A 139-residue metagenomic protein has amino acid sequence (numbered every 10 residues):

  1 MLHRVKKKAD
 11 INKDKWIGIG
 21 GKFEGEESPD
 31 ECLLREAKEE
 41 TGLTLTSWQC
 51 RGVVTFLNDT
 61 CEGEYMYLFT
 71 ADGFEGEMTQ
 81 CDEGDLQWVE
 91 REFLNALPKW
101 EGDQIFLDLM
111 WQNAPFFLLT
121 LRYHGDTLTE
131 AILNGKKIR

Functional and structural regions predicted by a protein language model:
M1-I17, L45, Q49: N-terminal strand-loop-strand
K7, L94, H124-L128: Short acidic/polar capping segments at secondary-structure boundaries
K7, W111-Q112: A generic structural signal for secondary-structure junctions that act as hinges or helix/strand caps at the edges
K13, E64-M66, F116: A general secondary-structure signal for short beta-strands and their flanking turns/coil in non-transmembrane regions
G20: A short acidic, glycine-rich active-site loop that binds or catalyzes chemistry on phosphate/adenosine moieties
F23-T46, F56-M110, I132-R139: Unchanged
G52: Catalytic phosphate/metal-binding cores of nucleic-acid and nucleotide-processing enzymes, i.e., regions that mediate
Q112-R139: Charged phosphate-binding loop/patch that engages nucleotide di/tri-phosphates or the phosphate backbone of nucleic
